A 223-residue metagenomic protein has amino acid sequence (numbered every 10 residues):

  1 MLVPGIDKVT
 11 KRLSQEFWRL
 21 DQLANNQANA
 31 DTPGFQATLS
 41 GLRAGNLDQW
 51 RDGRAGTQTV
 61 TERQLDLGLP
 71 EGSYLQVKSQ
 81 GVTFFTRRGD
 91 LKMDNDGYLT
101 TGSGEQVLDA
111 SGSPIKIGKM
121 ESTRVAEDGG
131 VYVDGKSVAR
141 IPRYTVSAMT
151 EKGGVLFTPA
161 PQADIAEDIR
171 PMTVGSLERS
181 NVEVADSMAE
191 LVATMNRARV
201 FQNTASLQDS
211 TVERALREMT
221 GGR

Functional and structural regions predicted by a protein language model:
M1-R223: Amphipathic alpha-helical polymerization modules
